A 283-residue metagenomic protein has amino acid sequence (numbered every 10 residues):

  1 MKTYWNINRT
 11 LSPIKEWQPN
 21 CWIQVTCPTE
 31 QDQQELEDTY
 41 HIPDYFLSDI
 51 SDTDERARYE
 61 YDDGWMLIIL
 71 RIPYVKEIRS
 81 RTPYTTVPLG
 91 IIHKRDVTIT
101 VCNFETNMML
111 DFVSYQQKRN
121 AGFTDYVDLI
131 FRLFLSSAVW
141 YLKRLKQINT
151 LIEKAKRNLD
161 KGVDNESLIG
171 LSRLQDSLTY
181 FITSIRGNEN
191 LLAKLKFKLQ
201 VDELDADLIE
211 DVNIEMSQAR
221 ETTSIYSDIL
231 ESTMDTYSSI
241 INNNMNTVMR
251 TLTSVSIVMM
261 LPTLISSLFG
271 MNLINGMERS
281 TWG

Functional and structural regions predicted by a protein language model:
M1-E203, L208-D211, E215-T222: Peripheral, non-transmembrane regulatory/ligand-interaction domains of membrane transport proteins
H41, S217-G283: Hydrophobic alpha-helical transmembrane segments and their immediately adjacent juxtamembrane loops
